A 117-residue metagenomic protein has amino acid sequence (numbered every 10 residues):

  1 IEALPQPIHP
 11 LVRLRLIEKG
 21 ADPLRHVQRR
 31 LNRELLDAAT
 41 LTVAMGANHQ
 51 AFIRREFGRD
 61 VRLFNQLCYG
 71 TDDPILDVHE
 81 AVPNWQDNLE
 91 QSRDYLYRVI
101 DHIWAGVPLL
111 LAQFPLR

Functional and structural regions predicted by a protein language model:
I1-R117: Short polar/charged helix/loop
